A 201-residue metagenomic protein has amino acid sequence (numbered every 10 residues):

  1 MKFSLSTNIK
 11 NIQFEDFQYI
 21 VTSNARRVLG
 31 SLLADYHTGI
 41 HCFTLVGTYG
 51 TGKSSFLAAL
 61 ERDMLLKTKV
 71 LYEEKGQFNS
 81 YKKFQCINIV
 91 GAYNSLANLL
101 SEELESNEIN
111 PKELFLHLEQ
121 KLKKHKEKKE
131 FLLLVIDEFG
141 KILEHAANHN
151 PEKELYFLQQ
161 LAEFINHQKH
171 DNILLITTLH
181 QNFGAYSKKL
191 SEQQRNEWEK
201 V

Functional and structural regions predicted by a protein language model:
M1-T51, A58, R62, Q193-V201: Walker A/P-loop-proximal flanking segment of P-loop NTPase domains
T48-K67, L71, Q168-D171: Hydrophobic or amphipathic alpha-helical targeting/insertion segments
T51, K141-H149, H167, G184: Residues immediately C-terminal
L60-E61, A92, E138, N172-S191: A short beta-strand-to-loop transition that corresponds to the Sensor-1 phosphate-sensing loop of AAA+ P-loop ATPases
E61-Q85, V90, E108-L116, S191-E192 (+1 more regions): Flexible phosphate/Mg2+-sensing switch loops adjacent to catalytic phosphate-binding sites
L96-L122: Short glycine-rich substrate-engagement loop in P-loop NTPases that contacts/grips substrate
H117-H125, K153-L174, W198-V201: Substrate-engagement module of ASCE P-loop NTPases
K124-E154, L175-T178: Conserved P-loop NTPase "ATPase switch" module shared by AAA+ and STAND
